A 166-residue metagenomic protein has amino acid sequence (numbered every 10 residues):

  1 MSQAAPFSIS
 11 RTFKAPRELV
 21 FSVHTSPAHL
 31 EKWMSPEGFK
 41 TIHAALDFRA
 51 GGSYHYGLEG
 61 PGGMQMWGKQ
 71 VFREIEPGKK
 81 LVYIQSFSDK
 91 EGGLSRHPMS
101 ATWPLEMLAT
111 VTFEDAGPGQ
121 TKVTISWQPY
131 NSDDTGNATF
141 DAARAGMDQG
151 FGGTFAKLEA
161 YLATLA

Functional and structural regions predicted by a protein language model:
M1-T41: Hydrophobic ligand-binding cavity/cleft-lining segments
P6, S10-K14, R144, D148 (+2 more regions): Mixed-charge, low-complexity intrinsically disordered regions
F13, L58-G60, F87, W127-P129: Short beta-strand segments enriched in hydrophobic/aromatic residues within well-folded beta-rich domains
V20, L30, Y54, F72 (+4 more regions): Hydrophobic pocket/interface hotspot
H24, M34, Q85-F87, F155 (+1 more regions): Short, flexible helix/strand-to-coil boundary loops that buttress conserved ligand/catalytic motifs in alpha/beta
P36, A44-A50, H55, P61-P118: Hydrophobic-ligand binding "helix-grip"
H43, A160-A166: Short, highly charged C-terminal tails/helix-capping segments
G93-Q149: Beta-strand/loop substructures that line and gate deep hydrophobic ligand-binding cavities in soluble
